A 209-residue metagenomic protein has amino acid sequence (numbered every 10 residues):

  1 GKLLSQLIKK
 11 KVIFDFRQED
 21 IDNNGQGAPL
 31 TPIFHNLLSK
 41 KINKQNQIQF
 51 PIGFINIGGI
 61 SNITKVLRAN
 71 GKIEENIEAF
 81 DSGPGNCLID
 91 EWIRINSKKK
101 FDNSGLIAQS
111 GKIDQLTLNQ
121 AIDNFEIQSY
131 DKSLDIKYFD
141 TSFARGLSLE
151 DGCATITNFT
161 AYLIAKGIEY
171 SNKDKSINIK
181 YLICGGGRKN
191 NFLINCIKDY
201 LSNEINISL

Functional and structural regions predicted by a protein language model:
G1-I8, L193-K198: Short Gly/Thr/Asp-enriched flexible loops that form oxyanion-binding sites at enzyme active sites
S5, W92-R94, K198, S202: Residue-level preference for well-ordered alpha-helical positions
L7, I13-K41, G53-E126: Glycine-rich phosphate-binding loop plus the immediately following alpha-helix
N43-F50, S171-I177: Glycine-rich phosphate-binding loop signature in dinucleotide/nucleotide-binding domains
I57-I60, I179-K189: Glycine-rich beta-strand-to-loop/alpha-helix junction loops that act as flexible
K98-N178, N191-N203: A contiguous, well-structured pocket-lining segment that forms one wall/lid of small-molecule binding clefts in soluble
G185, N203-L209: Short, intrinsically disordered, charge-balanced linker/junction segments flanking boundaries in proteins
